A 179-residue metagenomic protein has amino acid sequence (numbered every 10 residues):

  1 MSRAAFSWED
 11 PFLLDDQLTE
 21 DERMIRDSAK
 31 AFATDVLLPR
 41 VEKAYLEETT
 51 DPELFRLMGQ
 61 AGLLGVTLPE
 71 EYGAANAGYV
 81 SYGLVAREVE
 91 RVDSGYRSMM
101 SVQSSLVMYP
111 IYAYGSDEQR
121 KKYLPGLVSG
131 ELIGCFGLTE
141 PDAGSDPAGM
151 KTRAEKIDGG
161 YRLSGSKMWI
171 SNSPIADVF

Functional and structural regions predicted by a protein language model:
M1-S101, E118-S129, I133: Amphipathic, small/basic residue-rich leader segments at the start of a protein or domain
E71, T139-A143, M168-W169: Short, solvent-exposed loop/turn elements at beta->coil junctions and helix N-caps that rim active or binding pockets
A77, D146-A148, N172-D177: Short glycine/proline-enriched turns and hinge-like loops at secondary-structure junctions
S98-E118, G144-P147: N-terminal glycine-rich flavin-associated loop
S104, V128-L132, G159, P174: Membrane-embedded alpha-helical core segments of multi-pass
T152-E155: A structural signal for short hydrophobic beta-strand segments in well-ordered beta-sheet cores
G160, S164-F179: A short core secondary-structure module
